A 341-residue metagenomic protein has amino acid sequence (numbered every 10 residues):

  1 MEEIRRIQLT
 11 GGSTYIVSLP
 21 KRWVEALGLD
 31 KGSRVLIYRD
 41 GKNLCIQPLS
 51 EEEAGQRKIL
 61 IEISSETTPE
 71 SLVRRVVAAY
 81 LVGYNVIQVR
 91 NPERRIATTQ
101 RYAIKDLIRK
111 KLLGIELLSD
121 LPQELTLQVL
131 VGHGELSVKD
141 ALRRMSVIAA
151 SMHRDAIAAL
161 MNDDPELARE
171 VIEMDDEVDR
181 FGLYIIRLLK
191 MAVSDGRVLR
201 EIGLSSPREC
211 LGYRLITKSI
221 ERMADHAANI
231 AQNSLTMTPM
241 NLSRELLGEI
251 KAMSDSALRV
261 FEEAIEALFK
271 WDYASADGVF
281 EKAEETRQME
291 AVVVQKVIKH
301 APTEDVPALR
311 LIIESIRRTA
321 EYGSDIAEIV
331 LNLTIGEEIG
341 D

Functional and structural regions predicted by a protein language model:
E3-I7, G12-T14, S18-Y38, K42-D341: Cytosolic, long alpha-helical scaffolding segments
